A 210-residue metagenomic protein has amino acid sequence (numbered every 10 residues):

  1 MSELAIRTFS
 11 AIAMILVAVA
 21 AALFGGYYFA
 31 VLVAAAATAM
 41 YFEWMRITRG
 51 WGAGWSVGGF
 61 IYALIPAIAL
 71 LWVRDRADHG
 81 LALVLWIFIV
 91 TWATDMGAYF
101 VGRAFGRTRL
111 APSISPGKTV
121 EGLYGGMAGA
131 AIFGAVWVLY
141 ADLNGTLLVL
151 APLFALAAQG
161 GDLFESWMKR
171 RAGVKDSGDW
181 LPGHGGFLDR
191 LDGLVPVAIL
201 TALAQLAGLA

Functional and structural regions predicted by a protein language model:
M1-I12, Y41-V197: Interhelical loop and helix-boundary elements at the membrane-water interface of polytopic inner-membrane proteins
I6-A18, F24, V33: The first (N-terminal) embedded transmembrane alpha-helix
V19-A20, W72: Surface-exposed charged/polar residues within alpha-helices that form helix-capping/stabilizing sites and interaction
A21-F29, A141-N144, A210: Transmembrane helix interruption/hinge and helix-loop junction motifs
A34-A39: Hydrophobic transmembrane alpha-helices of multi-pass, membrane-embedded glycosylation machinery
A202-A210: Juxtamembrane boundary at the C-terminal end of a transmembrane helix
